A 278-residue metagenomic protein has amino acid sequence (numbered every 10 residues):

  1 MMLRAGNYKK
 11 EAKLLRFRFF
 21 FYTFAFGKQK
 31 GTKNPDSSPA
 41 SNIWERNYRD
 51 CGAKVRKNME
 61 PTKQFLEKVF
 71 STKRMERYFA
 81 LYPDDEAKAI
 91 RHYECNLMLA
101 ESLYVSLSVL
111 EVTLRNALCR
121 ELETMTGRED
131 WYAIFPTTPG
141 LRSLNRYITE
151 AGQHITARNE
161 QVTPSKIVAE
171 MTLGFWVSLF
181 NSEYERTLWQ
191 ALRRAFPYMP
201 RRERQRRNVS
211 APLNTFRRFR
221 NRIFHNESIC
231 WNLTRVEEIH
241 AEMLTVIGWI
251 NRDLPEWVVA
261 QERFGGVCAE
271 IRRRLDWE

Functional and structural regions predicted by a protein language model:
M2-A211, T215, C230-E278: Extended intrinsically disordered or low-complexity regions, especially N/C-terminal cytosolic tails and loops, rather
